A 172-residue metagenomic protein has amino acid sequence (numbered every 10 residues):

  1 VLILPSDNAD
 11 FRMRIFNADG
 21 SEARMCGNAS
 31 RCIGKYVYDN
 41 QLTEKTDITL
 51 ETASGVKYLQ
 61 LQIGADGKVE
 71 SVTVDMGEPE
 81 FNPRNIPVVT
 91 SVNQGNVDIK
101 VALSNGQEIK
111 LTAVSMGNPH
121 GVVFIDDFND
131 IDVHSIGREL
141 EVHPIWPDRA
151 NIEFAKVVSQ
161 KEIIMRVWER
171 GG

Functional and structural regions predicted by a protein language model:
V1-K68, G121-G172: A glycine-rich beta-to-alpha transition motif near the start of alpha/beta enzyme domains, typified by
T52-I125: ATP-dependent small-molecule kinase catalytic core of the GHMP/sugar-kinase superfamily and closely related
